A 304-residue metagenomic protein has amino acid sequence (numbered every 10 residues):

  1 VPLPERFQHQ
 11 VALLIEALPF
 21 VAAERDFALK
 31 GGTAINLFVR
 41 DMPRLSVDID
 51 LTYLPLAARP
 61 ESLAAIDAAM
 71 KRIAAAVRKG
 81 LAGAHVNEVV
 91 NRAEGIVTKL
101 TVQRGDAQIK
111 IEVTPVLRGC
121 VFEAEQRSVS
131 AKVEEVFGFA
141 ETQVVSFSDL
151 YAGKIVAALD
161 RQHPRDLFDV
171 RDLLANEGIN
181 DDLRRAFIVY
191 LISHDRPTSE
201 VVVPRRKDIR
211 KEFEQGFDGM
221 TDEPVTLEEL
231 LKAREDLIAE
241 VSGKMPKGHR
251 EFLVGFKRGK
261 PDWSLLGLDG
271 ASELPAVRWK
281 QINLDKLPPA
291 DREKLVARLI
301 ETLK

Functional and structural regions predicted by a protein language model:
V1-K304: Compositionally biased terminal segments of proteins
